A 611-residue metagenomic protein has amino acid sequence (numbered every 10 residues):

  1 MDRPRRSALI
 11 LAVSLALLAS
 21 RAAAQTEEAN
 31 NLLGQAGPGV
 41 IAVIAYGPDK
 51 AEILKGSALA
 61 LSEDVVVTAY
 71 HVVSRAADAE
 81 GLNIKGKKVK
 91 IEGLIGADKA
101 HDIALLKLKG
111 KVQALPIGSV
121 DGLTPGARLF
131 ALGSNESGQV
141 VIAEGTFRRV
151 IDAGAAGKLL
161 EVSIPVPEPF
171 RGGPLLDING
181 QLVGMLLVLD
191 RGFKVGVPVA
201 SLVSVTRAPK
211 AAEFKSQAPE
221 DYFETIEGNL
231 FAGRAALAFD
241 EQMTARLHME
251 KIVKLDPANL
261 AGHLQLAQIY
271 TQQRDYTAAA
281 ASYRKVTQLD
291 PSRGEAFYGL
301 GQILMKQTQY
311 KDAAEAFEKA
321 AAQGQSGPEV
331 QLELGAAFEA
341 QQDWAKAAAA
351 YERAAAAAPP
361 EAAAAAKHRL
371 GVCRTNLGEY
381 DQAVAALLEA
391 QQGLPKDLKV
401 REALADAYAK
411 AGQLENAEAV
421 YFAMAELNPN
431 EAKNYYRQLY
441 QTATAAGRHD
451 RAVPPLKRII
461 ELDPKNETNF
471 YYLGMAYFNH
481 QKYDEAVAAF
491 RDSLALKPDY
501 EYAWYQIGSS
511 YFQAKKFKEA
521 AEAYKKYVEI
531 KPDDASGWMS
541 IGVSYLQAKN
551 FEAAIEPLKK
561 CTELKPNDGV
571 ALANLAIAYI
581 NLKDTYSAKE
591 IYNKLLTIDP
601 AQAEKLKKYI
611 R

Functional and structural regions predicted by a protein language model:
T26-L33, A76, A114, L182-L247: C-terminal cap/linker of serine protease catalytic domains
D49-I53, S62-V141, A155-L160, E168-P169 (+3 more regions): Conserved active-site neighborhood of the chymotrypsin/trypsin-like protease fold
L59, V166-L186: Catalytic nucleophile loop of clan PA
E227, A261, E295, E329 (+8 more regions): Start-of-helix register in tetratricopeptide repeats
L237, T271, M305, E339 (+11 more regions): Position-specific recognition of the canonical hydrophobic site in helix A of tetratricopeptide repeat
K251-I252, K285-V286, K319-A320, R353-A354 (+7 more regions): Canonical positions in the second alpha-helix
Q265, G299, E333, R369 (+7 more regions): Canonical tetratricopeptide repeat
